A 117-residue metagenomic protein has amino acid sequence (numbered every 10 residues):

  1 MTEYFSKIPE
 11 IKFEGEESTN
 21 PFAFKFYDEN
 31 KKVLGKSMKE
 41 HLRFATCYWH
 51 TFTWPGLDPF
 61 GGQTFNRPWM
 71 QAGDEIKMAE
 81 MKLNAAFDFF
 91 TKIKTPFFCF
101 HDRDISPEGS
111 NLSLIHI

Functional and structural regions predicted by a protein language model:
M1-F26, K32-M38, N66: N-terminal accessory beta-strand-rich subdomains and adjacent acidic, glycine-rich linkers that precede catalytic cores
F24, F44-Y48, F98-F100: Generic structural hydrophobic/aromatic packing signal, biased to beta-strands
M38-E40, K92: Short helix-terminating capping/connector loops at secondary-structure junctions
E40-A72: N-terminal small/glycine-rich loop or linker at the start of catalytic domains across soluble metabolic enzymes
F65, M70-G73, M78, G109-N111: A short, structure-level motif marking secondary-structure boundaries and short turns
E75-R103: Catalytic domains of carbohydrate-active enzymes, especially glycoside hydrolases
C99-S113: Aromatic-lined carbohydrate-binding/catalytic grooves of carbohydrate-active enzymes
I115-I117: Conserved small/polar residues in nucleotide/adenosyl-binding loops
